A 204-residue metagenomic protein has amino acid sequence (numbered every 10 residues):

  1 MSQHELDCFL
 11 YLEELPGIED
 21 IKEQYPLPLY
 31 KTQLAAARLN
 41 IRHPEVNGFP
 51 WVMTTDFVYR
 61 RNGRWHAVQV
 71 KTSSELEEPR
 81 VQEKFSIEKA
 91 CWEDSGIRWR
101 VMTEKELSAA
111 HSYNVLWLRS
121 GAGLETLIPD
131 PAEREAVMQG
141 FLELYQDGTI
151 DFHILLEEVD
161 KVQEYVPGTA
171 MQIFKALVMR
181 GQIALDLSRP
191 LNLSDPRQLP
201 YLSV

Functional and structural regions predicted by a protein language model:
M1-V204: Electrostatic, structured charged patches in enzyme active sites and in nucleic-acid/phosphate-binding
